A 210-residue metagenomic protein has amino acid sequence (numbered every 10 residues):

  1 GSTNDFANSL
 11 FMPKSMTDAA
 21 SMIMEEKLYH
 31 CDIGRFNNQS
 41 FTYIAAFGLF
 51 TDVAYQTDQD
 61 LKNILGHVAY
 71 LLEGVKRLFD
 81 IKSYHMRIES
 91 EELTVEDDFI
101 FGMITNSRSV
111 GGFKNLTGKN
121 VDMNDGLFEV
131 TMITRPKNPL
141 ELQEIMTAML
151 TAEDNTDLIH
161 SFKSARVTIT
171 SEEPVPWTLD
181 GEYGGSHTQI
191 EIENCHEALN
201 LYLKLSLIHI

Functional and structural regions predicted by a protein language model:
G1-F101: Catalytic core of DAGKc-family lipid kinases
E26, G74-M86, D125-P174: Catalytic phosphate-donor-binding core of small-molecule kinases
T51-V53, E96-D98, V110-F113, N138-L142: Short acidic/glycine-rich loop or secondary-structure boundary segments that cap or lie
L61-A69, S109-V110, K119-K137: Gly/Ser/Thr-rich active-site loops/lids in small-molecule metabolic enzymes that frequently grip phosphoryl groups
E89-R108, F113-N120: Mixed-charge interfacial surface used for oligomerization/domain docking and macromolecular partner engagement
F99, D157, G185-E191: Short, solvent-exposed S/T- and G/P-enriched segments that are highly enriched in secreted/extracellular and lumenal
E197: Catalytic core of tubulin tyrosine ligase-like
I208-I210: Conserved small/polar residues in nucleotide/adenosyl-binding loops
